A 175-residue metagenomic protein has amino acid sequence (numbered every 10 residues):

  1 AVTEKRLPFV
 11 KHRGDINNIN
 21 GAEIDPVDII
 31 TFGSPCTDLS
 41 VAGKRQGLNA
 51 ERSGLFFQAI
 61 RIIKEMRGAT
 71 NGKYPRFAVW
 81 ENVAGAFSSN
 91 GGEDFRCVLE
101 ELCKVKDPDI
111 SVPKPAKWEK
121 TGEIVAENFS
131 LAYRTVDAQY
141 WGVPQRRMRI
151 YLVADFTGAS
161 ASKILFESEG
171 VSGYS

Functional and structural regions predicted by a protein language model:
A1-N18: SAM cofactor-binding core of SAM-dependent methyltransferases, primarily the Rossmann-like beta-alpha-beta module
G14, T31-F32, W80: Redox-cofactor binding/interface segments in oxidoreductases and associated redox assembly factors
I19-D28, L39-S175: Class I S-adenosyl-L-methionine
